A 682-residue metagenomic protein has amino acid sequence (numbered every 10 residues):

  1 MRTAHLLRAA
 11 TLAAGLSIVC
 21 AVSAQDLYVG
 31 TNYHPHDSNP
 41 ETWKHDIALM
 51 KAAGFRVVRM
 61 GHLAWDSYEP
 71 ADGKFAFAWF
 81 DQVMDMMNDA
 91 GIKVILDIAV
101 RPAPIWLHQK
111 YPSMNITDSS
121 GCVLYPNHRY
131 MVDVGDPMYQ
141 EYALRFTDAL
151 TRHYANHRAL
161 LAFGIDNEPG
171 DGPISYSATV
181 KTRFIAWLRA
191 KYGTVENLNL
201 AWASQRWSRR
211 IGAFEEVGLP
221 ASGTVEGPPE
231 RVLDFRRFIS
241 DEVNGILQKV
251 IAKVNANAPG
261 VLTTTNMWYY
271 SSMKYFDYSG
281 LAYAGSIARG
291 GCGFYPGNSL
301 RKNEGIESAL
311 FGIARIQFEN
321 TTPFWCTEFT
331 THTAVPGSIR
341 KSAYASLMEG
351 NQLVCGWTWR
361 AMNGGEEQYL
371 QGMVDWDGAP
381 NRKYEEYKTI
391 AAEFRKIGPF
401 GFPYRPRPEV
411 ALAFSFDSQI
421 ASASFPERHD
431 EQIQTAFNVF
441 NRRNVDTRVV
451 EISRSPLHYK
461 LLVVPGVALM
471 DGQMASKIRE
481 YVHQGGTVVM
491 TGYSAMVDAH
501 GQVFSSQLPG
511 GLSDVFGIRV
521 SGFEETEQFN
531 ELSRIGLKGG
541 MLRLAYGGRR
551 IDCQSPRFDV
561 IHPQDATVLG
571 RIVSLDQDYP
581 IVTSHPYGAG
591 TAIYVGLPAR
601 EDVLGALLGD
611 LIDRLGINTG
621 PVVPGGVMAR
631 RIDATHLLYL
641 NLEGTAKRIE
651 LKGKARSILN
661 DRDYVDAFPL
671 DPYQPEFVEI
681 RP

Functional and structural regions predicted by a protein language model:
M1-T11: Bacterial N-terminal signal peptides that target proteins for export
V29-S38, L63-A78, Y125-L144, P169-P173 (+7 more regions): The substrate-binding groove and active-site-proximal loops of carbohydrate-active enzymes, especially glycoside
T31, M50, V58, M87 (+7 more regions): Conserved, mostly hydrophobic/aromatic
S38-A52, A143, A149, M273-Y283 (+1 more regions): Short, acidic/polar
K44-A52, V57-V123, D148-T151, V250-N257 (+1 more regions): Aromatic-lined substrate-binding rim segments of carbohydrate-active enzymes
L124-R289, G293-L310: Polysaccharide-binding and catalytic clefts of secreted carbohydrate-active enzymes
Y295-P682: Carbohydrate-binding surfaces of carbohydrate-active enzymes
